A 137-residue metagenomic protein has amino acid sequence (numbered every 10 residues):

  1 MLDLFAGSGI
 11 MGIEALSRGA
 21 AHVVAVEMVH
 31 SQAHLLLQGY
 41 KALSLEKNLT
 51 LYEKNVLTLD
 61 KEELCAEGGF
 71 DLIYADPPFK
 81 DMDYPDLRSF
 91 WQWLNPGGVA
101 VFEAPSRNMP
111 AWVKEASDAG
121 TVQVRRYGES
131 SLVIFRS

Functional and structural regions predicted by a protein language model:
M1-S137: Class I S-adenosyl-L-methionine-dependent methyltransferase catalytic core
